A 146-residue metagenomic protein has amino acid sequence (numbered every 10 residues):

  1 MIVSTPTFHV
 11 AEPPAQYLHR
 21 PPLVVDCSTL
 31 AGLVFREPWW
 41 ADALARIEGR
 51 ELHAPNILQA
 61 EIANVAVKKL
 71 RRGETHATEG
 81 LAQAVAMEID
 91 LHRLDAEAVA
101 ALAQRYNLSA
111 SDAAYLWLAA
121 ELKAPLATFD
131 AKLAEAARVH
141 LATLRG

Functional and structural regions predicted by a protein language model:
M1-A54, K69-T78: Short, well-structured N-terminal submotif of metal-dependent ribonuclease cores
M1-P22, A54-P55, L116-G146: Acidic, PIN/NYN-like endoribonuclease modules and their adjacent C-terminal/linker elements
C27, W40, Q59, A63 (+2 more regions): A general structural signal for well-ordered alpha-helical segments in protein cores
T29-L30, L58, A98, Y115 (+1 more regions): Alpha-helix capping/helix-boundary segments
N64-R71, A120-E121: Short glycine/serine- and small hydrophobic-enriched flexible loop segments
E79-Y106, W117: Acidic catalytic patch
D90, S109, K123-P125: Residue-level detector of anion-binding/catalytic polar loops
